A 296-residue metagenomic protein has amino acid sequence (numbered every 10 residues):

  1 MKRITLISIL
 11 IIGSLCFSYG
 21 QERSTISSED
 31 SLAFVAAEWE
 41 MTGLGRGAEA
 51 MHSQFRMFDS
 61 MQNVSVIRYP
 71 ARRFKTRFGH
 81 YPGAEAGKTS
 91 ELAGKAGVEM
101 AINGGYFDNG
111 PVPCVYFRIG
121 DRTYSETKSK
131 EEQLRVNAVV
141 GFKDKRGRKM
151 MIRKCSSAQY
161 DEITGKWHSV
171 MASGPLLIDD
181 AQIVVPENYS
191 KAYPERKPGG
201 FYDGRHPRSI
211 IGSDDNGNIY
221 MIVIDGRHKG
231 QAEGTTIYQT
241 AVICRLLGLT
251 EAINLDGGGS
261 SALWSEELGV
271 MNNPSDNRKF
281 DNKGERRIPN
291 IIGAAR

Functional and structural regions predicted by a protein language model:
M1-S24: Bacterial Sec-dependent N-terminal signal peptides
Q21-M151: Zymogen propeptides
M61-V66, N137, A172, R205-I210 (+1 more regions): Short glycine-rich loop/turn motifs
Y69-R72, G141-M151, D179-A181, S213-N218 (+2 more regions): Short acidic-glycine loop/turn motifs at beta-strand connectors
Y81-E85, C155-Y160, I224-K229: Short, solvent-exposed aromatic-acidic interface loops
E99-N103, G141, G212, Y220-I222 (+1 more regions): Structural recognition of the beta-strand scaffold that forms the well-ordered cores of secreted hydrolase catalytic
F107-Y202: Active-site-adjacent helix-turn-beta-strand microarchitecture at beta-sheet edges that either contains or buttresses
P111-L134, E195-E251, S260-R296: Conserved, well-ordered active-site substructure
